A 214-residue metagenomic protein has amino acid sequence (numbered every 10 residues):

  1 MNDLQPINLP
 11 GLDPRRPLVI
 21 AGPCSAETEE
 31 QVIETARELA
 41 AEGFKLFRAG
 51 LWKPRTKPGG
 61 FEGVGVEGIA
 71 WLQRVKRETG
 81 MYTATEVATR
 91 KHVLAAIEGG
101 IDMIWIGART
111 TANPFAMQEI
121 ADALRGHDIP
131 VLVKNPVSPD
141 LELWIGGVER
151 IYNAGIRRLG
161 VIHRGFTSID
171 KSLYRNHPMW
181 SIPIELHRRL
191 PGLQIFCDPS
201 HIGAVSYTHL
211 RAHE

Functional and structural regions predicted by a protein language model:
M1-I20: N-terminal amphipathic alpha-helix/helix-capping segment at the start of soluble metabolic enzymes
L18-Q31, A84-E86, H201-Y207: Active-site mouth loops of central-metabolism enzymes
V19-A21, F47-A49, T83-T85, I104-I106 (+3 more regions): Hydrophobic faces of well-ordered beta-strands that scaffold small-molecule active sites in alpha/beta enzyme cores
G43, I97-I104, A123-P130, Y152-R158 (+1 more regions): Glycine-enriched alpha-helix->loop->beta-strand junction motifs that scaffold or abut catalytic
R48-V66: Glycine-rich, proline-tolerant flexible connector loops at the mouths of alpha/beta enzymes
E62-T83, A123-D128, I182-G192: Alpha-helix-loop-beta-strand connector modules within alpha/beta enzyme cores
T110-S181: Conserved anion-binding
T208-E214: Conserved small/polar residues in nucleotide/adenosyl-binding loops
